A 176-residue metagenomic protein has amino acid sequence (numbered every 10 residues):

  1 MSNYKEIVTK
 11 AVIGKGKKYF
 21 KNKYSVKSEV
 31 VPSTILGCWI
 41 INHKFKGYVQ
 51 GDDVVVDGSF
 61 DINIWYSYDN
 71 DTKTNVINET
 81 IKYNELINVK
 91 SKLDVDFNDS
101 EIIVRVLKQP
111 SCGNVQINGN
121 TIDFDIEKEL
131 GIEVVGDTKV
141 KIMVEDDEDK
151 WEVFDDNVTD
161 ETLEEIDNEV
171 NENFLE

Functional and structural regions predicted by a protein language model:
M1-E176: Viral structural modules
